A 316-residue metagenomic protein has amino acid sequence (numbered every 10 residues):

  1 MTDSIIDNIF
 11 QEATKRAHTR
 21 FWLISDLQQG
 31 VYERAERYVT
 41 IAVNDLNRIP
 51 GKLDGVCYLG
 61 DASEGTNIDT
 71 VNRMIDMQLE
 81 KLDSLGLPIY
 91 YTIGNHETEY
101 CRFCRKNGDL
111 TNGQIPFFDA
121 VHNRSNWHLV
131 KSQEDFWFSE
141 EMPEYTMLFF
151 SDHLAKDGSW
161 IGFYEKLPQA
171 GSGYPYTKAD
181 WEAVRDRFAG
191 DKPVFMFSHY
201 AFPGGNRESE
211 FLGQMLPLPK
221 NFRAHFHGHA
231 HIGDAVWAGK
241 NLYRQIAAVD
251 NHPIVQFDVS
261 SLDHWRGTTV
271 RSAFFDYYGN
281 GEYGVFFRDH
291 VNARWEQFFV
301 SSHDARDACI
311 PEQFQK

Functional and structural regions predicted by a protein language model:
M1-N72: N-terminal active-site segment of His-dependent metallophosphoesterases
I5-I9, I68-A183, P217-A224, A235-F287 (+1 more regions): Extended active-site neighborhood of metal-dependent phosphoesterases/phosphodiesterases
T19, D54, W137, Y145 (+1 more regions): Alpha/beta-hydrolase fold active-site loops
L23-S25, V56-D61, I89-N95, F195-H199 (+2 more regions): Active-site neighborhood of phospho(di)ester-bond hydrolases with catalytic His/Asp-centered motifs
L27-G30, A62-G65, N95-Y100, H153-K156 (+4 more regions): Solvent-exposed loop/turn segments at secondary-structure junctions within structured extracellular/periplasmic domains
R48-K52, R187-D191, L218-P219: Glycine-rich phosphate-binding loop signature in dinucleotide/nucleotide-binding domains
F211-L212: Compositionally biased, charge-rich low-complexity tracts
G281-K316: Acidic, His/Gly-rich catalytic cores of divalent-metal-dependent hydrolytic chemistry
